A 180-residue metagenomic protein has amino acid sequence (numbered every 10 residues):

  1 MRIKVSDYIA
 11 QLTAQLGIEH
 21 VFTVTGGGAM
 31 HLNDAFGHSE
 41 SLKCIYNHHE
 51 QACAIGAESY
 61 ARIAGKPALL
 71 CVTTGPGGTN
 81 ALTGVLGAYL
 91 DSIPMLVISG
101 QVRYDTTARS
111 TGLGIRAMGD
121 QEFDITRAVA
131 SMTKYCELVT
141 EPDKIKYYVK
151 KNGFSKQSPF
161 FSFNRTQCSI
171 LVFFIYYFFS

Functional and structural regions predicted by a protein language model:
M1-S180: N-terminal alpha/beta PP-like core and its mobile active-site loop of ThDP/TPP-dependent enzymes
